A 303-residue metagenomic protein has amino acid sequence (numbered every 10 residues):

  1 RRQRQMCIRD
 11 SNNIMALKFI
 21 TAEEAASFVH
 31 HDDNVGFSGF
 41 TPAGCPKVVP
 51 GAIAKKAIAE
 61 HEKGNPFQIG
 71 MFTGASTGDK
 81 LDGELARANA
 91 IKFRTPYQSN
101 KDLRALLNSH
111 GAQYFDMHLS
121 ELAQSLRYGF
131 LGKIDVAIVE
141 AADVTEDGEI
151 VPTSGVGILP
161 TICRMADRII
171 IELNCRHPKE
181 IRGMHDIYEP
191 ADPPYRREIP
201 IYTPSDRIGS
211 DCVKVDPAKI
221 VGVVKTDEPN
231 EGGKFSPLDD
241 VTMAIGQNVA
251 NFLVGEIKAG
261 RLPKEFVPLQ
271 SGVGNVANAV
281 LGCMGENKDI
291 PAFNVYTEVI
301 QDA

Functional and structural regions predicted by a protein language model:
R1-I8: Short, small-residue-biased leader/transition segments that mark boundaries at the very start of proteins
Q5, N13-I14: Residue-level detector of intrinsically disordered terminal segments
M15-A303: Conserved alpha/beta enzyme-core scaffold
